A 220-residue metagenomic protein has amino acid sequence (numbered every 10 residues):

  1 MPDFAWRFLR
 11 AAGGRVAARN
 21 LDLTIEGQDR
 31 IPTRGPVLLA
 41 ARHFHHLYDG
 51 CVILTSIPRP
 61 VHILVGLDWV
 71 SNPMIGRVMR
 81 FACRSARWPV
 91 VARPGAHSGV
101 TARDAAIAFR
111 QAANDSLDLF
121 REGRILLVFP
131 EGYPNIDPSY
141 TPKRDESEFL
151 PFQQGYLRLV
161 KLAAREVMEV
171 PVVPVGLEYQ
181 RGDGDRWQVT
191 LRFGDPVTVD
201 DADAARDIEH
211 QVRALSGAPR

Functional and structural regions predicted by a protein language model:
M1-D22, S71-P89: Alpha-helical membrane-targeting segments
A5-W6, A12-F44: Helix-to-loop junction immediately C-terminal to a conserved catalytic motif
R10-A11, L23-Q28, G50, A112-N114 (+1 more regions): A generic local structural motif
R19, R34, S85, E122-G123: Structured helix-beta-strand junction loops
I25, L39, I63-L64, V172 (+1 more regions): Generic preference for hydrophobic
D29, H43-H45, V52, G95 (+3 more regions): Short, flexible active-site-adjacent loop segments at beta-strand->alpha-helix junctions, enriched in small/polar
T33-R103: Catalytic core of membrane glycerolipid acyltransferases/transacylases, capturing the structured, soluble-facing
A102-R220: Non-catalytic C-terminal accessory region of glycerolipid acyltransferases and related lyso-lipid remodeling enzymes
